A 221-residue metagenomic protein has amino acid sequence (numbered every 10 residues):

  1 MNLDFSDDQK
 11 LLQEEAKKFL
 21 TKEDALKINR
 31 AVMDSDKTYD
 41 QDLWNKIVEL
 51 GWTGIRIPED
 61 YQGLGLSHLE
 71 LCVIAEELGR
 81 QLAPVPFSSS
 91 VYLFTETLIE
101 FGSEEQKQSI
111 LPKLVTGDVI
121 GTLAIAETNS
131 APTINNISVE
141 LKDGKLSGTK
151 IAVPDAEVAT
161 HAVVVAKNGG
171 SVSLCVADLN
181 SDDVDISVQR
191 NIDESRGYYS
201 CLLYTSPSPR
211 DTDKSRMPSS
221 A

Functional and structural regions predicted by a protein language model:
M1-S88, S109, K113: Amphipathic, small/basic residue-rich leader segments at the start of a protein or domain
L66-S67, T133-N135, D155-A159: Short glycine/proline-enriched turns and hinge-like loops at secondary-structure junctions
A83-E105: N-terminal glycine-rich flavin-associated loop
G117-A126: A short, Trp-centered hydrophobic/proline-enriched beta-strand micro-motif
A124, T149-D185, Q189, Y198: A short core secondary-structure module
T133-S147: Cytochrome P450 C-terminal beta-domain/meander region
Y204-D211: Conserved small/polar residues in nucleotide/adenosyl-binding loops
S215-A221: Hydrophobic alpha-helical segments, chiefly the membrane-spanning helices and signal/signal-anchor peptides
